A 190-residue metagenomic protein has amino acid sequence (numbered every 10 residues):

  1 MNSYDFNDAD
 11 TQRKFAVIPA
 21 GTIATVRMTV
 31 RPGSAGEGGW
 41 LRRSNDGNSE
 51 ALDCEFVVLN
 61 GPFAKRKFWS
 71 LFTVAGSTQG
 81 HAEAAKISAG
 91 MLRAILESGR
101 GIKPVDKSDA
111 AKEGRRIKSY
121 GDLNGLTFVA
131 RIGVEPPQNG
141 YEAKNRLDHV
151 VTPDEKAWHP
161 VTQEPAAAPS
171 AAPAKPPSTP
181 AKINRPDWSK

Functional and structural regions predicted by a protein language model:
M1-K190: Short beta-rich binding modules
